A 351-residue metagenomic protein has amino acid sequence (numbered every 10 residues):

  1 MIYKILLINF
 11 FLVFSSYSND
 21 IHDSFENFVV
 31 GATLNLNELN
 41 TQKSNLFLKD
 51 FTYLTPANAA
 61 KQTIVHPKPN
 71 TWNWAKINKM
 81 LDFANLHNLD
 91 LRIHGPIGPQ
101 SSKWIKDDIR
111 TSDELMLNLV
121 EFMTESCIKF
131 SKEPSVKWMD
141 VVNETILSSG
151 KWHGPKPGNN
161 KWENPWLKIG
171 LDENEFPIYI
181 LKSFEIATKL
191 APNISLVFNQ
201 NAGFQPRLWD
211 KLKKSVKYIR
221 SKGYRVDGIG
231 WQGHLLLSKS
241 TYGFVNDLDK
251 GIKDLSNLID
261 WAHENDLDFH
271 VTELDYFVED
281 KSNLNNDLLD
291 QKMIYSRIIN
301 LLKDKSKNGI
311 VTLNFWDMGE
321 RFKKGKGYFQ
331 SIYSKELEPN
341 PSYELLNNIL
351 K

Functional and structural regions predicted by a protein language model:
M1-N9: Sec-dependent signal peptide recognition, specifically the positively charged N-region followed immediately by
F10-S18: N-terminal signal peptide c-region/cleavage motif recognized by signal peptidases
N19-Y53, A57: Boundary/entry segment of secreted carbohydrate-active catalytic domains
L34-D50, N118-C127, R207-I219, K292-L301: Short, acidic/polar
F47, N73, I77, L115-M123 (+8 more regions): Aromatic/hydrophobic pocket-lining residues that form the small-molecule binding cavity in soluble enzyme cores
K49-P67, K76-G203, L267, Y276-K281 (+1 more regions): Substrate-binding cleft and catalytic face of glycoside hydrolase catalytic domains, especially the flexible beta-alpha
H66, D108, K129, D140 (+4 more regions): Aromatic-rich peripheral "rim/lid" segments of glycoside hydrolase catalytic domains that contact and position glycan
A75, D82-N85, E173-N199, P206-S282 (+2 more regions): Glycoside hydrolase catalytic-domain groove-lining segments
